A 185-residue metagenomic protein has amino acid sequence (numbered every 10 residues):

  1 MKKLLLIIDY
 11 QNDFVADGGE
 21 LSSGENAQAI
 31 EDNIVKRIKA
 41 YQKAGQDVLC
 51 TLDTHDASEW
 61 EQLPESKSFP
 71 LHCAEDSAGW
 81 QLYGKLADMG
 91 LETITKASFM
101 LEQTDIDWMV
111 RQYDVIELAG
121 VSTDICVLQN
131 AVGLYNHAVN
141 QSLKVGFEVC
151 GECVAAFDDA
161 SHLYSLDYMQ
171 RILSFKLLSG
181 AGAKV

Functional and structural regions predicted by a protein language model:
M1, L5, G18-T54: A short alpha/beta connector and helix-capping loop motif
K3-L4, N33, K39-A44, E65-V185: Active-site-adjacent betaalpha module
L5-Q11: Acidic-leg catalytic submotif of subtilisin-like serine proteases
I8, C50-T51, C150-G151: Active-site neighborhood of phospho(di)ester-bond hydrolases with catalytic His/Asp-centered motifs
Q11-G18: Short acidic, Gly/Ser-rich segments with clustered Asp/Glu that frequently serve as metal-coordination loops in enzyme
D13, A57, A155-A156: Active-site loop signature of alpha/beta-hydrolase-fold enzymes
E59-L63: Metal-dependent catalytic neighborhoods of phosphoester/phosphodiester hydrolases
